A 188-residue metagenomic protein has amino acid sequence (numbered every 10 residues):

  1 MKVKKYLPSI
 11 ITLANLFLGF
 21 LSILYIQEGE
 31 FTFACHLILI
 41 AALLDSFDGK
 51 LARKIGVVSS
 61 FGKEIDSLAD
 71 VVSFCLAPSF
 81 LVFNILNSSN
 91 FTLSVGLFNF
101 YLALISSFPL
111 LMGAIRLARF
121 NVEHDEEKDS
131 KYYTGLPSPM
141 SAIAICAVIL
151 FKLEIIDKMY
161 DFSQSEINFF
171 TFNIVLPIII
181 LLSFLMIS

Functional and structural regions predicted by a protein language model:
M1-L16, R53-V71, L117-M140: Interhelical loop and helix-boundary elements at the membrane-water interface of polytopic inner-membrane proteins
M1-S46: Topogenic membrane-insertion module of multi-pass membrane proteins
I10-T12, K54-L117: Multi-pass membrane catalytic core of lipid/isoprenoid biosynthesis enzymes
I11, A34-A41, I105-F108, M112 (+3 more regions): Hydrophobic alpha-helical transmembrane segments of polytopic
F20-I23, I40, P78, L111-A114 (+1 more regions): Alpha-helical transmembrane segments of polytopic integral membrane proteins, especially the permease/helical cores
L21-H36, S79-L104, V148-I174: Helix-coil boundary and interhelical linker segments in multi-pass alpha-helical membrane proteins
D45, L110-V122, P177-S188: Transmembrane alpha-helical segments that form the membrane-embedded catalytic/substrate-channel core of multi-pass
S130-S188: C-terminal membrane-associated helical module and adjoining short loops/tails
